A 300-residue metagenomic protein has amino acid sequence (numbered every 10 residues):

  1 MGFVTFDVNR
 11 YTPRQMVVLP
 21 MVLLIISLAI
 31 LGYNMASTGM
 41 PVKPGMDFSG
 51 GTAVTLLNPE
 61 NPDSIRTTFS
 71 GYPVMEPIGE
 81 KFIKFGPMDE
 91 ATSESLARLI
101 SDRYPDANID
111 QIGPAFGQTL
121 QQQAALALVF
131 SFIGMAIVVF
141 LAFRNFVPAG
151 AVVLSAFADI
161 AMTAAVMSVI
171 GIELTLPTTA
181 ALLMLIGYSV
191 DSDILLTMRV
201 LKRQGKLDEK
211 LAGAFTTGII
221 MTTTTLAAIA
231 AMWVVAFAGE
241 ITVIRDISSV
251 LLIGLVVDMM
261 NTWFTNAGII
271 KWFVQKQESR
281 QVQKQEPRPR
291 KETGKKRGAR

Functional and structural regions predicted by a protein language model:
M1-R300: A structural signal for conserved, well-ordered secondary-structure elements that form binding/interaction cores
